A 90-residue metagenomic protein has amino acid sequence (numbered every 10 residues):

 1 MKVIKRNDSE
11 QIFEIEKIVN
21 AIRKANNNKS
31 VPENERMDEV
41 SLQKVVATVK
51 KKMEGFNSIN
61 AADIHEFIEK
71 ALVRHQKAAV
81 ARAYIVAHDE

Functional and structural regions predicted by a protein language model:
M1-E90: Long, C-terminal-biased catalytic regions of enzyme "large/alpha" subunits
